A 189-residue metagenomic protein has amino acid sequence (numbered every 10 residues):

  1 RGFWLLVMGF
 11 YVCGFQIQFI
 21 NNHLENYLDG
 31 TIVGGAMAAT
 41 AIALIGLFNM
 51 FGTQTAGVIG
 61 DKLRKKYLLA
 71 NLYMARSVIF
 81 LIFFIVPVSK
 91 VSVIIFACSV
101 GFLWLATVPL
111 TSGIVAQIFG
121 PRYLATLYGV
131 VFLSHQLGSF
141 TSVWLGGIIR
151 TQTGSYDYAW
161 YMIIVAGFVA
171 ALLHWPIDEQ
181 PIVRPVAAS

Functional and structural regions predicted by a protein language model:
R1-V58, V108, S142: Extracytoplasmic gate region of multi-pass secondary transporters
F3, K65, P121-A125: Cytoplasm-facing, short amphipathic helices at loop-to-helix transitions on the intracellular side of 12-TM secondary
V12, L44, F48, A75 (+5 more regions): Small/hydrophobic positions within alpha-helical transmembrane segments of multi-pass membrane transporters
F19, A43-N49, T53-I114: C-terminal transmembrane helical hairpin of 12-TM major facilitator-type secondary transporters
L28-D29, I59-G60, L145-G154: Interfacial helix-cap and linker-helix signal at transmembrane-aqueous boundaries of multi-pass secondary transporters
G35-A36, P121-V130: Loop-to-transmembrane helix entry/capping segments in MFS-fold secondary transporters and related SLC/MFSD carriers
V115-L124, G154: Paired intracellular helix-loop junctions of major facilitator superfamily
I164-S189: Multi-pass alpha-helical transporter architecture, strongest for 12-TM Major Facilitator/SLC carriers used
